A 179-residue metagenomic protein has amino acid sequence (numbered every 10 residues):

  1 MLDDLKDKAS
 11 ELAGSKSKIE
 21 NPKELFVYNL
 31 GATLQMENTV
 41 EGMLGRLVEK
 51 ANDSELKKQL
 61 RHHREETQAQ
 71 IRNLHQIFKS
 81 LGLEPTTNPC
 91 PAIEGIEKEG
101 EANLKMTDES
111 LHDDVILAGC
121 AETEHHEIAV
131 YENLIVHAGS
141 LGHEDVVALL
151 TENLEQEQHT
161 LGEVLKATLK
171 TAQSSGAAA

Functional and structural regions predicted by a protein language model:
M1-A179: Amphipathic alpha-helical hairpins
